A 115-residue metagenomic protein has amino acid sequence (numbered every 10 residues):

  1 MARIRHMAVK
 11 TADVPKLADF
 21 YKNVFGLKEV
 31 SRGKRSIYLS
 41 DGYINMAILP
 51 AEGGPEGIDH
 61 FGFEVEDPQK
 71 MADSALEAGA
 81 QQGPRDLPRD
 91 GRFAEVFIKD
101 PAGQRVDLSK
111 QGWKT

Functional and structural regions predicted by a protein language model:
M1-P15, N45, I58-F61, G112-T115: N-terminal beta-strand motif that seeds the catalytic metal site of vicinal oxygen chelate
A2, K34, E56, G91-F93: Loop/turn position at the start of each blade in beta-propeller repeats
M7, R35-I37, V96: Extracytoplasmic/periplasmic beta-strand context in beta-sandwich domains, especially the cupredoxin/COX2 CuA-binding
D13-K28: Amphipathic alpha-helical segments
K22-N23, S40, L76: Alpha-helical segments within the soluble intracellular
K28-I58, R105-K110: Conserved short beta-strand elements that form part of the metal-binding/catalytic scaffold of enzyme active sites
F61-R105, W113: Vicinal oxygen chelate
